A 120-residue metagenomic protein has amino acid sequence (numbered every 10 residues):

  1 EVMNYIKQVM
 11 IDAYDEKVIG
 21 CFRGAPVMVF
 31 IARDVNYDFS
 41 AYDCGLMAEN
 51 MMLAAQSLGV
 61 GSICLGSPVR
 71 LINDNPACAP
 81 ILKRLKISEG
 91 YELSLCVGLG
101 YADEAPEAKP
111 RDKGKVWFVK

Functional and structural regions predicted by a protein language model:
E1-S40: Glycine/small-residue-rich phosphate/adenosyl-binding loop
K7-V9, V35-C44, S62, A102-K115: Short N-terminal helix-initiation segments at or just after the protein's N-terminus
D15, K83, E104-A105: A short, acidic/glycine-rich surface segment
V18, N75, E107-P110: Short, well-ordered secondary-structure micro-motifs
G20-R23, L85-G90: Solvent-exposed alpha-helices and their adjacent loops that cap or buttress functional pockets in soluble metabolic
A25-V27, L58, L95: Generic beta-strand structural signal
V29-I81: Small-aliphatic-rich amphipathic alpha-helix that forms the alpha element of a beta-alpha
I87-K120: C-terminal helix-cap and adjacent tail motif
